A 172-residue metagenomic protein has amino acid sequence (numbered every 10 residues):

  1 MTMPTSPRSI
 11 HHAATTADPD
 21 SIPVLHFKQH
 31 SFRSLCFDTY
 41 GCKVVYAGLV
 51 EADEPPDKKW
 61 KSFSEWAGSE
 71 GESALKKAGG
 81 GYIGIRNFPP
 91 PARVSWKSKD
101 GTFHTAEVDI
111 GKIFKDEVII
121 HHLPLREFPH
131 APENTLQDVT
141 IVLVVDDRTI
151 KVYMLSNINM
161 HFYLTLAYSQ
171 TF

Functional and structural regions predicted by a protein language model:
T2-W66: N-terminal "first-domain core" detector
H26, G84-F88, T135: Solvent-exposed loop and beta-edge segments used for protein-protein assembly and interaction
S31, G41-Y46, P91, D138-T140 (+1 more regions): Exposed beta-strand and adjacent loop surfaces of beta-rich binding modules that mediate intermolecular recognition
V45-G101: Tryptophan-paired
E70-G71, K112-P124: Short, surface-exposed linear segments at secondary-structure transitions and domain or protein termini
P91-S95, E107, V142: Beta-strand secondary-structure signal
F103-I110: Edge beta-strands of extracellular beta-sandwich domains
I119-F172: Compositionally biased low-complexity segments at domain edges in trafficked proteins and select soluble regulators
